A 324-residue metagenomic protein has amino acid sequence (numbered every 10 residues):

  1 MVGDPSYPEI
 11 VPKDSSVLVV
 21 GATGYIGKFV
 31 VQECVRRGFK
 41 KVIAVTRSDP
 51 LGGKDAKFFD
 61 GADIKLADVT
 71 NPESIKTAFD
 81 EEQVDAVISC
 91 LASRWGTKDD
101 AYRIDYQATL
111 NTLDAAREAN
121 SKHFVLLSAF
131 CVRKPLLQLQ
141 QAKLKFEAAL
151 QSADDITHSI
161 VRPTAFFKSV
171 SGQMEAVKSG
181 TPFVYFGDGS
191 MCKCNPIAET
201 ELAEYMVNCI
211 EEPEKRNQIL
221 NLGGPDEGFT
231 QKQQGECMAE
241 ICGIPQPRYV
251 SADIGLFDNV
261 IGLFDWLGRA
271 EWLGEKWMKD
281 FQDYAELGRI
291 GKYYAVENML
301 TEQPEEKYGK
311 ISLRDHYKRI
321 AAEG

Functional and structural regions predicted by a protein language model:
V2-K40, V45-K57, P72, D80 (+4 more regions): Oxidoreductase cofactor-interface core, primarily capturing Rossmann-like NAD(P)-dependent enzymes
L18, P50-A119, C131-R133: NAD(P)H-binding glycine-rich loop region in Rossmannoid oxidoreductase-like domains and their noncatalytic homologs
K40, D85, K122-H123: Short acidic/polar active-site loop segments enriched in Thr and Asp
K65, P247-A252: General small-molecule cofactor/ligand-binding pocket signal
P72, K76, L110-L113, E199-V207 (+1 more regions): Short, amphipathic alpha-helical "lid/cap" segments that border enzyme active or binding sites
S89-R94, F124-C131, F186-G187, I219: Short beta-strands and strand-loop turn motifs
G255-G324: A hydrophobic C-terminal alpha-helical subdomain
